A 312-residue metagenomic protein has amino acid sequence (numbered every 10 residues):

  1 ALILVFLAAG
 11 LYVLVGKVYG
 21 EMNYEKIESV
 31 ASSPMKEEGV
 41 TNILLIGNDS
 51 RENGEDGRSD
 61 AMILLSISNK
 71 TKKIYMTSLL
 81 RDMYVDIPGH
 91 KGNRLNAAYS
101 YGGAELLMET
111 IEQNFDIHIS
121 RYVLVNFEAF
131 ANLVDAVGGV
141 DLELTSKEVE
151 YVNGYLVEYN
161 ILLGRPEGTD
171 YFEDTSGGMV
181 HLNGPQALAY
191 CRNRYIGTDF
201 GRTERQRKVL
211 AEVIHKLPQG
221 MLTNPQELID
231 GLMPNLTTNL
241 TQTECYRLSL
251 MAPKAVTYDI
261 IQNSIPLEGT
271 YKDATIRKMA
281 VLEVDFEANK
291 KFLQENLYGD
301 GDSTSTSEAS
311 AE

Functional and structural regions predicted by a protein language model:
A1-K72, R247, S264, V281: Entry/capping segment at the start of metal-dependent catalytic domains with acidic active-site entry clusters
E38-T41, G57-M62, T71-L79, H90 (+9 more regions): Extracytoplasmic
I46, E52, D82, E109-H118 (+8 more regions): Structured segments of extracytoplasmic/periplasmic soluble domains in secreted or envelope-associated proteins
S50-G54, N93-Y101, D116-R121, G177 (+4 more regions): Second-shell loop/turn segments in exported
E55-S59, G89-H90, A98-L106, L124-E128 (+5 more regions): Soluble non-cytosolic domains of exported or imported proteins
M83, H90-K91, N235-E312: C-terminal solvent-exposed extensions
Y101-R165, Q219, T241, C245: Amphipathic, coiled-coil-like alpha-helical scaffolding segments used for oligomerization/assembly
D135-N224, A311: Flexible, polar/acidic helix-loop-strand segments at domain edges
